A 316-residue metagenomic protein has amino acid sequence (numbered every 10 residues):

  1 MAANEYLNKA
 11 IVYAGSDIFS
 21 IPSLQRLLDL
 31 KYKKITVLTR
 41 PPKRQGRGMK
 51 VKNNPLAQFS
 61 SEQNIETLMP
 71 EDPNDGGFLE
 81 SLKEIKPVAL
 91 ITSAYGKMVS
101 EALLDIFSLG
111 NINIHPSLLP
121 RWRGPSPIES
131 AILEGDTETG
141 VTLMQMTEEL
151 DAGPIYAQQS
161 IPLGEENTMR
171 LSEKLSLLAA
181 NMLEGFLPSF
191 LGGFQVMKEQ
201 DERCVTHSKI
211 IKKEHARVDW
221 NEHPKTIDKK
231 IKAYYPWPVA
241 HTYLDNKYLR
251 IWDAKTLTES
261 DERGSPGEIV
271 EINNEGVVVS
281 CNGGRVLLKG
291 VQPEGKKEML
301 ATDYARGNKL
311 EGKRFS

Functional and structural regions predicted by a protein language model:
A2-R47: N-terminal Rossmann-like dinucleotide-binding module
N8-A10, L30, R40, A89-H207 (+1 more regions): Donor/substrate-binding cores of folate-linked one-carbon enzymes
G15, V37, S60, L90 (+7 more regions): A residue-level signal for conserved active-site and pocket-lining positions in enzyme catalytic cores
K33, N64-E66, G110: Conserved beta-strand segments of alpha/beta enzyme cores
K43-S61: N-terminal beta-loop-helix "entrance" segment that forms/cooperates in small-molecule cofactor or anionic ligand
L68-F78: Glycine-rich, highly charged phosphate/nucleotide-binding loops
G76-K86: Short amphipathic alpha-helix with an adjacent loop that forms part of the alpha/beta core around
N221-S316: An anion-binding loop in the catalytic cleft
